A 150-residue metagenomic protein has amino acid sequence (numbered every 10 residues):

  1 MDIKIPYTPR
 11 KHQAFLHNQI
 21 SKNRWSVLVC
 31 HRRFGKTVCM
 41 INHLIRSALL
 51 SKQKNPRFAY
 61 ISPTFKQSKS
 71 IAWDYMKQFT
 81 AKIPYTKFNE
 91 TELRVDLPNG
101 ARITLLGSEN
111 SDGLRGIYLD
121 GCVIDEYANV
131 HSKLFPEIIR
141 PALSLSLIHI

Functional and structural regions predicted by a protein language model:
M1-I148: Phosphate/NTP-binding elements of NTP-utilizing enzymes
